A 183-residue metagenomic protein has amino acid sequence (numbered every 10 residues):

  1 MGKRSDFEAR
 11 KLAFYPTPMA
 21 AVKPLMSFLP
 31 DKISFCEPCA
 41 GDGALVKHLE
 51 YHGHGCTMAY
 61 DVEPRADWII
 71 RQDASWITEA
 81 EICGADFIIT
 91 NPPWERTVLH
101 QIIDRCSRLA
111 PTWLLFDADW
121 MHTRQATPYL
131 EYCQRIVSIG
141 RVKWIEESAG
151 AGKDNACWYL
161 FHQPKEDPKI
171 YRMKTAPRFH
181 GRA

Functional and structural regions predicted by a protein language model:
M1-A183: Class I S-adenosyl-L-methionine-dependent methyltransferase catalytic core
